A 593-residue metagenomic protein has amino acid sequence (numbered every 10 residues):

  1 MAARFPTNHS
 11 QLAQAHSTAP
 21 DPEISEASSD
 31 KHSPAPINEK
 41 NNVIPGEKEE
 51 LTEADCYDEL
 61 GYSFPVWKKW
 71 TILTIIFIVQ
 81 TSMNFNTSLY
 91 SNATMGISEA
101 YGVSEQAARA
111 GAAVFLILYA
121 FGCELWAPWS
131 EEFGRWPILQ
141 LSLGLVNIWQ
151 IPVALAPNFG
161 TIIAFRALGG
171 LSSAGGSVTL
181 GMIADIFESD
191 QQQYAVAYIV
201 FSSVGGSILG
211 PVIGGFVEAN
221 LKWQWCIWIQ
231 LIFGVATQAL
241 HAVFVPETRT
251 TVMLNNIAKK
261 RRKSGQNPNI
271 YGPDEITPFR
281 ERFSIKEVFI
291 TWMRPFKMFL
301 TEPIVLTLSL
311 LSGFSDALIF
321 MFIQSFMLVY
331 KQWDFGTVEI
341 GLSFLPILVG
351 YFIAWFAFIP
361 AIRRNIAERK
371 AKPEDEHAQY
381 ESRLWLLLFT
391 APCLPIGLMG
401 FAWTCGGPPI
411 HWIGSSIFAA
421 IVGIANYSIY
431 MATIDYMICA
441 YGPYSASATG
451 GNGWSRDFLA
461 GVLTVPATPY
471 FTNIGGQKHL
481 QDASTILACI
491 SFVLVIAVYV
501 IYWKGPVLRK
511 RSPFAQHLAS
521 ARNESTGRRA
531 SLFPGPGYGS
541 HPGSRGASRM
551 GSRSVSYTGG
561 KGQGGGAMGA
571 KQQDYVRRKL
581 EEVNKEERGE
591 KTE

Functional and structural regions predicted by a protein language model:
M1-N86, E99, L532, G537 (+2 more regions): Cytosolic juxtamembrane N-terminal segment immediately preceding the first transmembrane helix of multi-pass
A2-A3, Y62-W67, Q191-Y194, A219-T301 (+3 more regions): Central mid-sequence intracellular linker of multi-pass
N42-T71, R249-F322, A371-C393, D574-E593: Flexible cytoplasmic loops linking transmembrane helices in multi-pass membrane transporters
K68-E105, W126, G175-G176, F322-M327 (+1 more regions): Extracytoplasmic
N84, A113-L116, A120-C123, A154 (+6 more regions): C-terminal transmembrane bundle
N86, Y101-G102, F133-G134, L155-T161 (+3 more regions): Helix-breaking motifs and short loop linkers at transmembrane-helix boundaries and internal kinks in secondary membrane
F121-G160: Conserved MFS/SLC helix-loop-helix module at the cytosolic interface between two early adjacent transmembrane helices
F165-V204: Cytoplasmic helix-loop-helix junction between adjacent transmembrane helices in 12-TM secondary transporters
